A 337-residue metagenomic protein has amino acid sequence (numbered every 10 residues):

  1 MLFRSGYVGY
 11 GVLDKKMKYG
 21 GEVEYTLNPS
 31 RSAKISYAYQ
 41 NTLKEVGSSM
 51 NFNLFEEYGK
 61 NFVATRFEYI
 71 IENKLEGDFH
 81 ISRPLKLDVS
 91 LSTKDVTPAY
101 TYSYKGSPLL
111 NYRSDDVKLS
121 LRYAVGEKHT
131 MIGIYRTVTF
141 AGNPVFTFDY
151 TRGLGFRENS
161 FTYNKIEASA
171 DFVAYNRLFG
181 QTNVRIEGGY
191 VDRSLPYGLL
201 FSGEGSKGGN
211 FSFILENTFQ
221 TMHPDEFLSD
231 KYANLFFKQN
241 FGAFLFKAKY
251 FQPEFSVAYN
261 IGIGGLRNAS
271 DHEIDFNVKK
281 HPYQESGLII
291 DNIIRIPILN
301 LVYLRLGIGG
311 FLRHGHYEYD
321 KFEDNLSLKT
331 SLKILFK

Functional and structural regions predicted by a protein language model:
M1-K337: Exposed, low-structure sequence patches enriched in small/polar residues
